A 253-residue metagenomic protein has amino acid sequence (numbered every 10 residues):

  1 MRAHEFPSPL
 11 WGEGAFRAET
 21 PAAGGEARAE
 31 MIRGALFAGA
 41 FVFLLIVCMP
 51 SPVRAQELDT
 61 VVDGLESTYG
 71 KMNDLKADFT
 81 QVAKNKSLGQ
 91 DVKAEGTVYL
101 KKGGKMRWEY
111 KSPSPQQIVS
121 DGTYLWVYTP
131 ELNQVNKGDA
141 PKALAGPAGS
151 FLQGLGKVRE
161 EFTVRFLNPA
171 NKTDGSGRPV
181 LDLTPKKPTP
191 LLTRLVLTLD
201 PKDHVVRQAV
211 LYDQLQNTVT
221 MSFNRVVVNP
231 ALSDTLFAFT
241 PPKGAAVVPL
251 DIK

Functional and structural regions predicted by a protein language model:
G12-E13: Glycine-biased, low-complexity coil/linker segments
A38-C48: Bacterial N-terminal signal peptides
V53-D91, P241-K253: N-terminal leader/targeting segments and the immediate start of mature chains
D59-V62, E66, G122, G149-L152 (+2 more regions): Extracytoplasmic/secreted envelope proteins and their assembly/folding machinery, especially bacterial periplasmic
T60, N136, E160-D251: Gly/Pro-enriched, hydrophobic low-complexity segments that function as extracytoplasmic propeptides/linkers
T97-A148, V219-T220: An acidic-aromatic
